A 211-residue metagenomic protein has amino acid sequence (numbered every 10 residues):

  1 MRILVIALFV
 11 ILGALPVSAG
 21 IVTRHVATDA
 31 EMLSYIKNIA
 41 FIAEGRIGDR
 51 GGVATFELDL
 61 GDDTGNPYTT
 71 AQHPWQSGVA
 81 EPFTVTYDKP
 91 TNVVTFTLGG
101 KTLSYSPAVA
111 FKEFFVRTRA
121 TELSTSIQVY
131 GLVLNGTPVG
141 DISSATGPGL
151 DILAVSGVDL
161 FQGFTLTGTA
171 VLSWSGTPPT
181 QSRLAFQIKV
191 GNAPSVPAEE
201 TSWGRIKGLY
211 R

Functional and structural regions predicted by a protein language model:
M1-L4, R211: Positively charged n-region of N-terminal signal peptides that target proteins for export
I3-I6, V22: Short, basic/polar N-terminal leader/transit segment immediately after the initiator methionine
V5-A14: Bacterial N-terminal signal peptides
L15-A19: Sec/Tat signal peptide C-region and signal peptidase I cleavage site
G20-P194: Mature extracellular "passenger" or substrate-interacting domains of secreted, surface-exposed proteins
A198-Y210: A short, hydrophobic C-terminal helix/tail in secreted or cell-surface proteins
